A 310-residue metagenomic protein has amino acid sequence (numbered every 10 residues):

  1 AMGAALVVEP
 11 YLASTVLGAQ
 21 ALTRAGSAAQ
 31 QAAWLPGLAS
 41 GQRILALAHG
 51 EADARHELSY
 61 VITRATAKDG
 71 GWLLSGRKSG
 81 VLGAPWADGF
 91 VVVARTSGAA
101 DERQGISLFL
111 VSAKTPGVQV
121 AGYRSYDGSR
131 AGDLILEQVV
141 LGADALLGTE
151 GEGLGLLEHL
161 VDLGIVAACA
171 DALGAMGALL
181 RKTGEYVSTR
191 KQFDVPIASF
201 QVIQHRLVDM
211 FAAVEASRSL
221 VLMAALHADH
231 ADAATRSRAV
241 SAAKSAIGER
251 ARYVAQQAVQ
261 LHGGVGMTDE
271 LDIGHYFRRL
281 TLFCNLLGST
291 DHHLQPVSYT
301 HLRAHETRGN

Functional and structural regions predicted by a protein language model:
A1-G3, A25-Q30, G37, G41 (+2 more regions): Alpha-helical interface subdomain recognition
A1-L12, A48-A52, L73, R77-S79 (+4 more regions): Active-site beta-strand/loop segments that form the cofactor-binding cradle of oxidoreductase flavoproteins
V7-A29: N-terminal glycine-rich flavin-associated loop
G41-H49: A short, Trp-centered hydrophobic/proline-enriched beta-strand micro-motif
Y60, A113-G142: Flexible, small-/acidic-enriched active-site or ligand-binding loops
S75-Q119: A short core secondary-structure module
E137-L157: A short, charged helix-loop
H301, R308-N310: Single conserved hydrophobic/aromatic residue that forms the stacking wall/gate of nucleotide- or nucleobase-binding
